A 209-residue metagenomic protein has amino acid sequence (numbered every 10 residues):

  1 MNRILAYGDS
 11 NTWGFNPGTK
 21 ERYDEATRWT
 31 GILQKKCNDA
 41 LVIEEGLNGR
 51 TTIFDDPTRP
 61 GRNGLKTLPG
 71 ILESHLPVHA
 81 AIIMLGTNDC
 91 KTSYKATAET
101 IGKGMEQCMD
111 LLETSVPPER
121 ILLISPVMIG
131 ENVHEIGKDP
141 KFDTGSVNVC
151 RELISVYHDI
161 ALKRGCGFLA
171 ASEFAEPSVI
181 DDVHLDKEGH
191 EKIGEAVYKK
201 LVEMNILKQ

Functional and structural regions predicted by a protein language model:
M1-L47, I53-T58, I71-P77, A81 (+2 more regions): Serine-esterase "nucleophile elbow" of acetyl-processing enzymes
G31, R62-Q209: Alpha-helical cap/lid subdomain in secreted, periplasmic, or secretory-pathway luminal O-acyl-processing enzymes
E44-G49, A171-A175: Acidic carboxylate-rich catalytic motifs and surrounding loops in phosphoryl-/glycosyl-chemistry enzymes
T51-I53, S178-V179: Short secondary-structure boundary/hinge segments and terminal tails
